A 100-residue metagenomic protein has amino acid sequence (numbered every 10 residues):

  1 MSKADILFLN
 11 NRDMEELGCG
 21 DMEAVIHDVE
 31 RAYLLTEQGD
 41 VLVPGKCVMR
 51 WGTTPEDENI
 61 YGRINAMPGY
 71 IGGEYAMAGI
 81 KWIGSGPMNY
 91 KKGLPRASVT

Functional and structural regions predicted by a protein language model:
M1-T100: N-terminal ligand-binding/catalytic initiation module
